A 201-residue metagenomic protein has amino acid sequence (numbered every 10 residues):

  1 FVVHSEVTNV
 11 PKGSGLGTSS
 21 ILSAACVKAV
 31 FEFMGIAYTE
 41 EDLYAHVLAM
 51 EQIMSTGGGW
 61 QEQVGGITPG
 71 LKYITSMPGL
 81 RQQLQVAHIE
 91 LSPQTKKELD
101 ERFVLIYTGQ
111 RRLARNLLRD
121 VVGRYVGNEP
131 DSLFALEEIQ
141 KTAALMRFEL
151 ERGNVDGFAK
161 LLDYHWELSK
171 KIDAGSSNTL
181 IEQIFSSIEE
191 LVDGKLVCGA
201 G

Functional and structural regions predicted by a protein language model:
F1-H46, I184, I188-L191: Anion-binding (especially nucleotide phosphate/pyrophosphate-binding) glycine-rich loop and adjoining beta-alpha core
V2, W60, F103: Broad gene-expression machinery/nucleic-acid interaction feature
V7-L16, E51-G58, D131: A short glycine/serine-rich beta->alpha loop
G13-A24, G58-K72, L196, A200-G201: FAD-binding core of FAD-dependent oxidoreductases, characterized by glycine-rich FAD pyrophosphate-binding loops
F33-I36, A45-S55, Q63-V197: C-terminal nucleotide
